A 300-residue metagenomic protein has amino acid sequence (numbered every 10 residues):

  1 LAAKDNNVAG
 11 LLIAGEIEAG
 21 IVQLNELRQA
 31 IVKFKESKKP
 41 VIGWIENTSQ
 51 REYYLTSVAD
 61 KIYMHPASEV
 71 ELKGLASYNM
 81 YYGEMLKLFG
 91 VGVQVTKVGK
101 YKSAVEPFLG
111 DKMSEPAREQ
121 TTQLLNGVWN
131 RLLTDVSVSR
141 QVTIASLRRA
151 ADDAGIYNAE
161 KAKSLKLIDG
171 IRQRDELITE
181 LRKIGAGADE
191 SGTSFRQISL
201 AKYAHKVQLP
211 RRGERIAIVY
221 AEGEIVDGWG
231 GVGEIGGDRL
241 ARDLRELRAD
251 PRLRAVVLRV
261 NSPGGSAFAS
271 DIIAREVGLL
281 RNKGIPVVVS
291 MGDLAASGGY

Functional and structural regions predicted by a protein language model:
L1-D152, R182-V289, D293-Y300: Small-residue-centered hinge/linker elements
Y63-M64, I168-R174: Short acidic-hydrophobic, aromatic-tinged amphipathic segments that line or gate anion-handling sites
A154-Y157: Extended, domain-scale alpha-helical bundle/helix-rich regions
D175-K183: A ligand-binding cleft/hinge motif common to bilobed small-molecule-binding domains
